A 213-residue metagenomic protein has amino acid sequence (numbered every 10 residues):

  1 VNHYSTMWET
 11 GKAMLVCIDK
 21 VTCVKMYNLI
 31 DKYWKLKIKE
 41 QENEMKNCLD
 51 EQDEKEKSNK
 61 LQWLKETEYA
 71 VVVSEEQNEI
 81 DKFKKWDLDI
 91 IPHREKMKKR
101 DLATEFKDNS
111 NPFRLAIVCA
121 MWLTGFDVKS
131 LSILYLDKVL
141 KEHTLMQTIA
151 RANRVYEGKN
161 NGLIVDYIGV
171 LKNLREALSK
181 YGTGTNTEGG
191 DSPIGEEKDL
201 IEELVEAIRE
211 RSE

Functional and structural regions predicted by a protein language model:
V1-V118: Conserved C-terminal RecA-like helicase domain
S5, K35, K107, N111 (+4 more regions): Hydrophobic alpha-helix feature that most strongly marks membrane-spanning transmembrane helices and their immediate
I18, S74, K138, Y167-G169: Cofactor-binding loop segments of dinucleotide-utilizing enzymes, especially the Rossmann-like FAD- and NAD(P)+-binding
I18, T22, R94, K98 (+2 more regions): Catalytic cores of large soluble enzymes that bind and process phosphate-bearing ligands
C23-K25, N78-F83, F126-D127, E142-Q147 (+2 more regions): Switch/connector loops and helix/strand junctions flanking conserved nucleotide-binding motifs in nucleotide-processing
L29-K37, F83-I90, S132-L134, I149-A152 (+1 more regions): Short secondary-structure boundary/capping segments
R114-V118, W122-Q147, G162-D166: A short beta-strand element within the Helicase C-terminal
R154-E213: Long, hydrophobic alpha-helical segments
